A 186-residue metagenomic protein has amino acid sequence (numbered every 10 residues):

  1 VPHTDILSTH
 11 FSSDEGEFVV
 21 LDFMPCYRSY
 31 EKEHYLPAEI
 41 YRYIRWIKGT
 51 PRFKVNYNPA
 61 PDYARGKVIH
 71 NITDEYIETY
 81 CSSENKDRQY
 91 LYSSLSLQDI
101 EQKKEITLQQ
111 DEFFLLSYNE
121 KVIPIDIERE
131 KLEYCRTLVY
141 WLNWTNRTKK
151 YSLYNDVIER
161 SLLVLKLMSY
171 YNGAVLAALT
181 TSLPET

Functional and structural regions predicted by a protein language model:
V1-T186: Acidic, mature catalytic/reactive cores of soluble proteins
